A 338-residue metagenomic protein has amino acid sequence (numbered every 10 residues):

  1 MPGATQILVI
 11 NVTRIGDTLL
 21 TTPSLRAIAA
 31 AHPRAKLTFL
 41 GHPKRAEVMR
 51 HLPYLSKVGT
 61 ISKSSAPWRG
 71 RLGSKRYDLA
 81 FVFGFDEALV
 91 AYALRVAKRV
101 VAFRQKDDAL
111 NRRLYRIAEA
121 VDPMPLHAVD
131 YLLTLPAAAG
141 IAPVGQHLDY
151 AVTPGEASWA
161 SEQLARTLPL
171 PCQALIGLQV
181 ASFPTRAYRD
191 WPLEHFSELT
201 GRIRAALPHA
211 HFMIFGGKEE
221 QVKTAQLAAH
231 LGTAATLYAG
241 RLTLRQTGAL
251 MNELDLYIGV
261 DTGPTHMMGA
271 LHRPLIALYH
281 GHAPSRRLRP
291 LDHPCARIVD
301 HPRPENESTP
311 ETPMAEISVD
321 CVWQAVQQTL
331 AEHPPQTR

Functional and structural regions predicted by a protein language model:
M1-R338: Catalytic machinery of carbohydrate-active enzymes, primarily nucleotide-sugar-dependent glycosyltransferases
